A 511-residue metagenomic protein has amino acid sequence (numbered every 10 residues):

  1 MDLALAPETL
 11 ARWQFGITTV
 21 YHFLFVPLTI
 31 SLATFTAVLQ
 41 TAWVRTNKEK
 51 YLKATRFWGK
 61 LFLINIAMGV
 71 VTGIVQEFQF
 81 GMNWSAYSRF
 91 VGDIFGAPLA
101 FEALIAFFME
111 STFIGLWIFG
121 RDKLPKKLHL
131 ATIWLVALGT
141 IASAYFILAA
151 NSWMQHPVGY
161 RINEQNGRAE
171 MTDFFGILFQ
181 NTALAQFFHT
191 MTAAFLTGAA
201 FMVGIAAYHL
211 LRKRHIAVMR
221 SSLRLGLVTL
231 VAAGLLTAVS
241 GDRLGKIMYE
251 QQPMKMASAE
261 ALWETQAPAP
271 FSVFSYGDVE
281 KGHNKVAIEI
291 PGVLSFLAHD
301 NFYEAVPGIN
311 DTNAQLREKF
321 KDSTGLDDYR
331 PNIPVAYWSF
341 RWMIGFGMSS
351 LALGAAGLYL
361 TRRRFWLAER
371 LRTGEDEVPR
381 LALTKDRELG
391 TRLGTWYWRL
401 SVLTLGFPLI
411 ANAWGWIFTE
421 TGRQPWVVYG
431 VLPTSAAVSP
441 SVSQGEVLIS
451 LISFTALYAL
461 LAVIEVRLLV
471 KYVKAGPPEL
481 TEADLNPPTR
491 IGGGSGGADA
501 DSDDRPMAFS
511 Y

Functional and structural regions predicted by a protein language model:
M1-Y511: Polytopic transmembrane helical bundles with strong interfacial aromatic enrichment
